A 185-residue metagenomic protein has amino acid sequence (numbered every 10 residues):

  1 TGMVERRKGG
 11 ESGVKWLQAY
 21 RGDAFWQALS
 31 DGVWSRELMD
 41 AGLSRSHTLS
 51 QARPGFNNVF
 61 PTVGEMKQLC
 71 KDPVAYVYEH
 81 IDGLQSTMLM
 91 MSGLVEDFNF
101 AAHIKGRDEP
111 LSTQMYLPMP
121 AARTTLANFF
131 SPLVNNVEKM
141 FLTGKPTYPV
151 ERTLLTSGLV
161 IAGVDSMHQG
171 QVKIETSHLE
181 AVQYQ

Functional and structural regions predicted by a protein language model:
T1-T124, N128-E151, V160-V164, S177-Q185: Contiguous beta-strand/loop segments that form the cofactor/metal-binding neighborhood of enzyme cores
T153, G170: Hydrophobic, well-ordered secondary-structure elements that form the walls of internal hydrophobic environments
T156: Short acidic/histidine-centered micro-motifs embedded in hydrophobic/aromatic stretches that mark compact functional
I174: Hinge/cleft segment of the Venus flytrap/periplasmic-binding protein
